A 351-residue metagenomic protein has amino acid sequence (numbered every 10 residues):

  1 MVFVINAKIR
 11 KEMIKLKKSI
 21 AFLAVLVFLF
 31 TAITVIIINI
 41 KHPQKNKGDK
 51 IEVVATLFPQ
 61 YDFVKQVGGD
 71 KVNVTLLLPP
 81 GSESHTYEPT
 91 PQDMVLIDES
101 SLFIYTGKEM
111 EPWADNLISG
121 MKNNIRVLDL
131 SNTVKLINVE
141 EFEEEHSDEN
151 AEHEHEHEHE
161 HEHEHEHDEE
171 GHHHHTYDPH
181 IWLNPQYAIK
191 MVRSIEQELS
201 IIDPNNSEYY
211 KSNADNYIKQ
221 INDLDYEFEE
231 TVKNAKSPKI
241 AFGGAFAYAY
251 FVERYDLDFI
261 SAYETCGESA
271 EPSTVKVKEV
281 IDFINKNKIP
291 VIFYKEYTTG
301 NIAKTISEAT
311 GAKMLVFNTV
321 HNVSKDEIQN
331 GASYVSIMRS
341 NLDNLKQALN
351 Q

Functional and structural regions predicted by a protein language model:
I5-R10, I14-Q351: Extracytoplasmic metal-acquisition and chelation regions
